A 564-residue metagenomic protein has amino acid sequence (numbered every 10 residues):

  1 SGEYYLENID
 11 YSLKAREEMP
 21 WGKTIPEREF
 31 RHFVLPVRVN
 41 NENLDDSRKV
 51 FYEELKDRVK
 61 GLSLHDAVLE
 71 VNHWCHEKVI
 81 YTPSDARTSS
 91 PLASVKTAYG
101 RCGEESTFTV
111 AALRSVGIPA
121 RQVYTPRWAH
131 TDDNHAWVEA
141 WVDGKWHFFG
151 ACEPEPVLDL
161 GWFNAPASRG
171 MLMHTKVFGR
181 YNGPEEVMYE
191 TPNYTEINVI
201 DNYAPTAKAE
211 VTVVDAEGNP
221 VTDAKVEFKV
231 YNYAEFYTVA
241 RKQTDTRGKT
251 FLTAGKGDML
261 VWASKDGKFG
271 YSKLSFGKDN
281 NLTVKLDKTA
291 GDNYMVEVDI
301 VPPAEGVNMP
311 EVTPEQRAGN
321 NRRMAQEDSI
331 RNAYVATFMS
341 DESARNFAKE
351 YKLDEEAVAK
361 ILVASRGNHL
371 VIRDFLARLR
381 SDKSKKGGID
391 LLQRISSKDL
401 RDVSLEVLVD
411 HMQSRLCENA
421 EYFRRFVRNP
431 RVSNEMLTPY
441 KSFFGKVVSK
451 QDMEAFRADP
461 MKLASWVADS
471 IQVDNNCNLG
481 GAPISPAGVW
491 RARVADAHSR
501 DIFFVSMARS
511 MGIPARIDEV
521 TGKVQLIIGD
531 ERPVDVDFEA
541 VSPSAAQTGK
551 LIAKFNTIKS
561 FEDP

Functional and structural regions predicted by a protein language model:
S1-T97, D133, Q316-A318, E327-A492: Secondary-structure boundary elements
E53-R58, L62, A67-H73, T82-L92 (+3 more regions): Hydrophobic/aromatic-rich core segments of domains that either
D143, T246-K268, L274-N280, S365 (+1 more regions): Short Pro-Gly-centered beta-turn/loop motif in secreted/extracellular proteins
E190-N202, S275-E315, V534-S544: Extracellular beta-sheet/turn segments enriched in Thr/Pro/Gly and aliphatic residues
V199-G218, D292, V541-F561: A short, Gly/Thr-enriched small/hydrophobic beta-strand-prone motif that recurs across taxa
A216-E235, K256-D258, D459-K462, I558-P564: Short, ordered, surface-exposed loop/turn motifs in non-cytosolic proteins
N232-A254: Short, acidic Ser/Thr/Gly-rich low-complexity loop/linker segments typical of extracellular and cell-surface proteins
D287-F347, K554-N556: Compositionally biased low-complexity segments at domain edges in trafficked proteins and select soluble regulators
